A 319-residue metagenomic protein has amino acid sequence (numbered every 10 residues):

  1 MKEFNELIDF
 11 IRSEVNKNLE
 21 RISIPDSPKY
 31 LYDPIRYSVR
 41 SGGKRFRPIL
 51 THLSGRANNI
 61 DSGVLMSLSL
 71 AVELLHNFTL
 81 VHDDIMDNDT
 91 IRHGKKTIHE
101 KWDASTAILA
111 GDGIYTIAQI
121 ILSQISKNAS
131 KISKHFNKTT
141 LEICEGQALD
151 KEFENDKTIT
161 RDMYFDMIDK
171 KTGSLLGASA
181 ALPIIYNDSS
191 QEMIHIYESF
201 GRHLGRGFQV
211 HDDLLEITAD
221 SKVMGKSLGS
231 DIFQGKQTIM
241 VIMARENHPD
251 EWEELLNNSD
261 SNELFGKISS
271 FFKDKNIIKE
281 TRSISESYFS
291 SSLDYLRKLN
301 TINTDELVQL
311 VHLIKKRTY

Functional and structural regions predicted by a protein language model:
M1, N16, Y32, K95 (+2 more regions): Residue-level signal for cytosolic alpha-helical hairpin/rod architecture
M1-S23: N-terminal amphipathic/basic leader segments beginning at the initiator methionine
D9-S13, D112, I232, S283-Y288: Short acidic alpha-helix initiation/capping motifs at coil-to-helix transition points, especially at protein N-termini
E14, E20-E253, H312: Mg2+-dependent prenyl diphosphate-binding active-site environment of isoprenoid biosynthetic enzymes
V241, S292, L307: Hydrophobic, well-ordered secondary-structure elements that form the walls of internal hydrophobic environments
E251-R297: Mobile late-domain/C-terminal helix-loop "cap" segments that border catalytic sites or the cytosolic face
T301-Y319: Short, amphipathic C-terminal "tail helix"
